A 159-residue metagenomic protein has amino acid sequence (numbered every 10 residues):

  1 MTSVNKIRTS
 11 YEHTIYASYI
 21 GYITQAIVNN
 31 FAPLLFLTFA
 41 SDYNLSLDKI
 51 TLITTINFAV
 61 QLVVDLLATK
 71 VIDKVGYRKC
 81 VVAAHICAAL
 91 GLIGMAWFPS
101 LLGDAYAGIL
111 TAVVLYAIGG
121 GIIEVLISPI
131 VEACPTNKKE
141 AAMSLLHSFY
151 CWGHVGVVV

Functional and structural regions predicted by a protein language model:
H13-L47, D65, S128: Extracytoplasmic
L45-T54, A105, I109, M143: Juxtamembrane helix-start elements in MFS-like secondary transporters
L52-K70: Central cavity-lining transmembrane alpha-helices of secondary-active solute carriers, predominantly the Major
R78-V81, I109: Primarily marks hydrophobic transmembrane alpha-helices of the MFS/SLC 12-helix fold
I86-G103: C-terminal ends and interior cores of transmembrane alpha-helices in multi-pass membrane transporters/permeases
A105-I123: Hydrophobic core of transmembrane alpha-helices in multi-pass small-molecule transporters, especially MFS/SLC-type
I122-P135: Intracellular juxtamembrane helix-capping segments at the cytosolic ends of symmetry-related transmembrane helices
K138-V159: Glycine-rich segments within core transmembrane alpha-helices of 12-TM secondary carriers
